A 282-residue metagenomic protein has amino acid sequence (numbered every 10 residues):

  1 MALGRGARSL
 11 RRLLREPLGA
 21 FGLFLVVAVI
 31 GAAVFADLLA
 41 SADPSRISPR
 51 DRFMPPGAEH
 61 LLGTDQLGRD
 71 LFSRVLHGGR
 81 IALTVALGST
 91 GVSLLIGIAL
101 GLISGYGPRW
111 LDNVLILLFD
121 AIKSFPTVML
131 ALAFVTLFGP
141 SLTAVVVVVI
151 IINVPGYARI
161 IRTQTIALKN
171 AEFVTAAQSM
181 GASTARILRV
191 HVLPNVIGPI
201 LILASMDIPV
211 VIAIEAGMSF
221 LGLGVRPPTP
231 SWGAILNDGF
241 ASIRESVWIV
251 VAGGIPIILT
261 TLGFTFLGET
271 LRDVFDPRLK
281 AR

Functional and structural regions predicted by a protein language model:
M1-I98, L102-I103, R109-N113, S124 (+4 more regions): Gly/Trp-centered helix-boundary motif
A2, T64, G107-W110, F138-G139 (+8 more regions): Residue-level signature of the cytosolic catalytic core of signaling kinases
R12-L13, R52, R74-G78, A82 (+15 more regions): Amphipathic alpha-helical segments that mediate coupling or scaffolding at interfaces
V29-A33, V135-T136, V149-P155, M206 (+1 more regions): Alpha-helical transmembrane segments of multi-pass membrane proteins
L61, D65, L71, V92-I96 (+3 more regions): Generic hydrophobic transmembrane alpha-helix motif, especially the helices
R69-T84, G88, P108-I116, I166-N170 (+1 more regions): Amphipathic cytosolic juxtamembrane alpha-helices at the membrane-cytosol interface of multi-pass membrane transporters
R80-I96, A131, V135, A185-G217 (+1 more regions): Transmembrane alpha-helices
F134-F138, V149, Q164-T165, M206 (+2 more regions): Glycine-rich helix-loop "coupling/hinge" segments at transmembrane-helix boundaries in multipass transporters
